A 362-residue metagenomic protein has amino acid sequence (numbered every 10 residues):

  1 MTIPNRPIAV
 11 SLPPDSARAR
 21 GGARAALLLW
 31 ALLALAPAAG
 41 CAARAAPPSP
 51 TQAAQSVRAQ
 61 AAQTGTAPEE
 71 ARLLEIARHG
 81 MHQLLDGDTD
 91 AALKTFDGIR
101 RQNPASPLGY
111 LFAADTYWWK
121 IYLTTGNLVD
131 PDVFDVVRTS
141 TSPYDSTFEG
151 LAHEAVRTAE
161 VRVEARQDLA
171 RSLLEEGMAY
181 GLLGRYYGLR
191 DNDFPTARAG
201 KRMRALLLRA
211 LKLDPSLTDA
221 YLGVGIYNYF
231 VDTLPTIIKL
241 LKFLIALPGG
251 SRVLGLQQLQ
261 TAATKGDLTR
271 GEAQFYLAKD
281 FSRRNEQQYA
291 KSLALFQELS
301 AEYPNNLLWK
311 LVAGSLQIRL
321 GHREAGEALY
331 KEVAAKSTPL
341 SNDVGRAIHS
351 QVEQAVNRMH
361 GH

Functional and structural regions predicted by a protein language model:
M1-G22: N-terminal secretory signal peptides that target proteins for export/translocation
A25-A38: Bacterial N-terminal signal peptides
P37-S56: Signal peptide processing junction and immediate N-terminal pro/mature segment of secreted/exported proteins
V57-E75, H79, Q83-F96, A105 (+4 more regions): Short coil/linker segments at helix-helix boundaries
R101, A205, A263-T264, Q297 (+2 more regions): Amphipathic alpha-helical segments of tetratricopeptide repeats
S106, L169, L217, T269-R270 (+2 more regions): Residue-level recognition of tetratricopeptide repeat
D267-L268, T338-H362: Terminal, low-structured helical/coil segments at or just beyond the last alpha-helical repeat
